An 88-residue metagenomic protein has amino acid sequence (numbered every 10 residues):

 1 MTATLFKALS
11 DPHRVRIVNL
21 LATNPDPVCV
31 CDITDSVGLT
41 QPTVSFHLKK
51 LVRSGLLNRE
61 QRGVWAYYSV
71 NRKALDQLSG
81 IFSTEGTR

Functional and structural regions predicted by a protein language model:
M1-L5, Q61: N-terminal/domain-start segments enriched in small and hydrophobic, helix-friendly residues, covering either
T2, Y67-R88: Conserved segment of winged-helix/HTH DNA-binding domains
T4, R16, K49: Active-site phosphate/pyrophosphate-handling residues
K7-A8, H13-T40, A66-K73: N-terminal helix-turn-helix DNA-binding core of bacterial DNA-binding proteins
S45-K49, V64: Base-recognition residues in the alpha-helical recognition helix of bacterial helix-turn-helix
V52-R62, S69: Beta-hairpin "wing" of winged helix-turn-helix
